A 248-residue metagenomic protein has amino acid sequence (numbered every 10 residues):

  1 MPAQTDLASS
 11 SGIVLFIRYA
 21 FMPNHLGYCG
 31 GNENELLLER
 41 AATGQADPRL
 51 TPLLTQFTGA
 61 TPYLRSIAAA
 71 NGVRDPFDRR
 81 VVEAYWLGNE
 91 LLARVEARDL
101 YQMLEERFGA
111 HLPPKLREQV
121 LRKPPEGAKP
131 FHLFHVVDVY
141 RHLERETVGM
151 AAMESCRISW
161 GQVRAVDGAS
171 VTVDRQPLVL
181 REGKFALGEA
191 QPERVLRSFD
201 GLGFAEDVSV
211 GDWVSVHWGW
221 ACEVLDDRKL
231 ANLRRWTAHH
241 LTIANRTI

Functional and structural regions predicted by a protein language model:
M1-V148: N-terminal intrinsically disordered, low-complexity, charge/repeat-rich segments that act as generic
A151-D174: Structural detector for short beta-strands of small beta-barrel domains
E182-A205: Beta-strand/loop nucleic-acid-binding surfaces
G219-N232: Short, Lys/Arg- and Gly-enriched loop/turn segments at beta-strand edges
K229-I248: Short peripheral tails and domain-boundary helices/loops at the edges of structured domains
